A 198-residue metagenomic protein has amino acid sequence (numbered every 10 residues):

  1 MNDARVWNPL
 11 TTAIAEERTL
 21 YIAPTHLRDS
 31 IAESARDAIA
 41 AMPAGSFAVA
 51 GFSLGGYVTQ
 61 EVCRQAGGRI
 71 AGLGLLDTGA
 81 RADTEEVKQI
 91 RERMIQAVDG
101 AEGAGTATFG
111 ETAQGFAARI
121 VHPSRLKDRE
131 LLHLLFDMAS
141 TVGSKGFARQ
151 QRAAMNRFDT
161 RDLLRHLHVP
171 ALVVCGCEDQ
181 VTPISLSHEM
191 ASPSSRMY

Functional and structural regions predicted by a protein language model:
M1-R36, G45-F47, F52: Conserved HGGG/HGGXW glycine-rich cap/lid loop of the alpha/beta-hydrolase fold
V49-G51, L76, V174: Short beta-strand immediately N-terminal to the catalytic nucleophile in serine-hydrolase-like folds
G51-G55, T59: Gly/Ala-rich beta-loop-alpha elbow adjacent to hydrolase catalytic centers
R64-Q114: Flexible "cap/lid" loop of the alpha/beta hydrolase fold
D83-E86, A104-H166: Conserved alpha/beta-hydrolase catalytic His-Asp/Glu region
L131, Q180-L186: Conserved alpha/beta-hydrolase "acid-adjacent" motif
H166-L167, V173-C175, D179: Short beta-strand/loop motif that positions the catalytic acidic residue of the alpha/beta-hydrolase fold
I184, H188-Y198: Catalytic histidine neighborhood in serine/cysteine hydrolases with alpha/beta-hydrolase-type architecture
